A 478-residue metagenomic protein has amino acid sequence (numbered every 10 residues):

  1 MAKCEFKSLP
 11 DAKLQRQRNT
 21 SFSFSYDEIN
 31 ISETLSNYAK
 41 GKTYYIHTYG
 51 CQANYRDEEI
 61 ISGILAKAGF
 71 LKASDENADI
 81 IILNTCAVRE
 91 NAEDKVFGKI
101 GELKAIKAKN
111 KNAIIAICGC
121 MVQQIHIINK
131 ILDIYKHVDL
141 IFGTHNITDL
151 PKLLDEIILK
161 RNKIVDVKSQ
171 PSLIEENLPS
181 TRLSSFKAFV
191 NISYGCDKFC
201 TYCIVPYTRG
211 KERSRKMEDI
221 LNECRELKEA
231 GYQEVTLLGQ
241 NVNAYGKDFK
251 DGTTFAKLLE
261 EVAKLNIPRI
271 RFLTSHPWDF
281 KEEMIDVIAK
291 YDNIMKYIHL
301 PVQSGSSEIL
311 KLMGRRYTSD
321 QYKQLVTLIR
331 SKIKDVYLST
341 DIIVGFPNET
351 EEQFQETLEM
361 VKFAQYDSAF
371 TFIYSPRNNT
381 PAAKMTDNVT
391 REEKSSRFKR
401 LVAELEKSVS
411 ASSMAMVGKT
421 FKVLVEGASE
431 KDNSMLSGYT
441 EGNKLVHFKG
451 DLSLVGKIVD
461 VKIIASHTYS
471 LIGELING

Functional and structural regions predicted by a protein language model:
A2, K7-L14, K384-G478: Terminal RNA-binding accessory module
A2-Y245, E283, D320-S331, Q355 (+5 more regions): Proteins enriched for Cys/Gly/acidic motifs involved in redox and nucleic-acid/cofactor modification
N112-I117, Q124-H126, E229-E351: Conserved SAM/AdoMet-binding glycine-rich loop
C118, A369, F448-K449: Thr-Gly-centered strand-to-loop micro-motif
T148, K198, N243, S307-E308 (+2 more regions): Glycine-centered loop/turn positions within well-structured domains that cap or flank conserved ligand/cofactor-binding
L183-F186, C196-K198, I294, S304 (+5 more regions): Short flexible coil/turn linkers enriched for glycine and charged/polar residues that connect secondary-structure
C200, I220, L237, F272 (+7 more regions): Conserved, mostly hydrophobic/aromatic
N293-K296, E308-L424, L436, K457: A structural motif corresponding to the C-terminal lobe/cap of the Radical SAM core domain
